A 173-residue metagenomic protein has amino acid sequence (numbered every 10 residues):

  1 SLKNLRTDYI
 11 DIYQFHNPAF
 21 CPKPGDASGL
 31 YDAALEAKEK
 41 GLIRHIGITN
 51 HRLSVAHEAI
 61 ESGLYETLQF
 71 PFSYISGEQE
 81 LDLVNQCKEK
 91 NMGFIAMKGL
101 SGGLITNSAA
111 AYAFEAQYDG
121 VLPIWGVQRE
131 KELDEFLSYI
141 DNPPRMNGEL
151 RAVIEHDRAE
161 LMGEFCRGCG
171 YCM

Functional and structural regions predicted by a protein language model:
S1-I95: Glycine/proline-rich, positively charged, aromatic-decorated active-site loop/lid region on the catalytic face
D82-M173: Structured C-terminal cap/extension of enzyme domains
